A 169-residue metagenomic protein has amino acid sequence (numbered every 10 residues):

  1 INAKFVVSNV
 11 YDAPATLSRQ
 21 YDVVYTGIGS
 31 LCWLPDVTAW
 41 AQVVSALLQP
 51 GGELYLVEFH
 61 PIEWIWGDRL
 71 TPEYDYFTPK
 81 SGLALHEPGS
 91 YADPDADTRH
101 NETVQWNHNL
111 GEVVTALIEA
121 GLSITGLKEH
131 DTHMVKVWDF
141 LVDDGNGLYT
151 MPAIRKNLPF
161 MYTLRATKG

Functional and structural regions predicted by a protein language model:
I1-D12: Conserved SAM-binding strand-loop segment of SAM-dependent methyltransferases
A15-V24: A short acidic, Gly/Pro-enriched loop at the edge of an enzyme's catalytic core that lines a small-molecule cofactor
T26-L31, V57: Residues lining the SAM
T38-E53: A short glycine-rich, Lys/Arg-flanked "PGG" loop and its adjoining helix->strand segment in the class I
E53-Y91: Conserved class I S-adenosyl-L-methionine
P61-I65, P72, D97-E112: Acceptor-substrate binding/catalytic loop of class I
T103-L127: Short alpha-helix
A120-L122, G147-G169: Core SAM-dependent methyltransferase catalytic element
